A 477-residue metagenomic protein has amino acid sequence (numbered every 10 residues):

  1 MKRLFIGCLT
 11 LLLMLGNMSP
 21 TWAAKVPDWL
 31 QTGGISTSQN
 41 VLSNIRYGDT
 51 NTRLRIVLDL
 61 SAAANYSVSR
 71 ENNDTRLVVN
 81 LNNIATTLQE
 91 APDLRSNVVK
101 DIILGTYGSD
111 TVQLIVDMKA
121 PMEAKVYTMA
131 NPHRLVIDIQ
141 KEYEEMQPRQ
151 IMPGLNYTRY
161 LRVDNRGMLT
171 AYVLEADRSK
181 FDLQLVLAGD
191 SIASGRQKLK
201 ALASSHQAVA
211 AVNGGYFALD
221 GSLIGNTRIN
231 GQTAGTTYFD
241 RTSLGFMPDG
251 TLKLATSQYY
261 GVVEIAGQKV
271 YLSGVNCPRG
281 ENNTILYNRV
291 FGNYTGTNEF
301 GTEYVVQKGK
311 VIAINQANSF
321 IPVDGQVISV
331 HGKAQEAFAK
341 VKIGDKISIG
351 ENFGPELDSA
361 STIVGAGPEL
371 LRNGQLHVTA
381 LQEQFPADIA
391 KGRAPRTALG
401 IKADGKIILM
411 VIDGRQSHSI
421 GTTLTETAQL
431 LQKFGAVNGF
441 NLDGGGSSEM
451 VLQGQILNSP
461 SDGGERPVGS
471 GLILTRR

Functional and structural regions predicted by a protein language model:
M1-L4: Positively charged n-region of N-terminal signal peptides that target proteins for export
I6-G7, N17, W22-N65, N72-V79 (+2 more regions): Gly/Ser/Thr/Pro-rich low-complexity, intrinsically disordered segments
L11-L12: Repetitive helical segments and hydrophobic/amphipathic motifs
